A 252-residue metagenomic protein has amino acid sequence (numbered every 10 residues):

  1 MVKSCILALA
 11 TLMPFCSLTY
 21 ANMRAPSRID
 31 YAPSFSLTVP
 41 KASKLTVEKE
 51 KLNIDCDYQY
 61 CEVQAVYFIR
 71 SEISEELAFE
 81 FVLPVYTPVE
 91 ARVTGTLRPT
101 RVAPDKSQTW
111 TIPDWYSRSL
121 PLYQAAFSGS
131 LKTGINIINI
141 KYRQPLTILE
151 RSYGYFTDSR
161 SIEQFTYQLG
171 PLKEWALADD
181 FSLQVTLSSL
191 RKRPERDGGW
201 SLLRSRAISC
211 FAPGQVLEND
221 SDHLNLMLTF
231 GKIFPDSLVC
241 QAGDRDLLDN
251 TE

Functional and structural regions predicted by a protein language model:
A8-F15: Bacterial N-terminal signal peptides
T19-Y58: N-terminal, polar/Ser/Thr-rich
V63-S71, L183-V185: Short, well-ordered beta-strand segments enriched in hydrophobic/aromatic residues
F68-E75, L83: Asparagine-centered strand-capping/turn motif at beta-strand->loop junctions
E80-V89: Short acidic, flexible loop segments centered on an aromatic residue
E90, G95-T157, L224-L238, A242 (+1 more regions): A surface-exposed beta-strand-loop module
L122-I208: Surface-exposed, acidic/Ser/Thr-rich flexible loop segments
S188-E252: Long, compositionally biased interface segments
